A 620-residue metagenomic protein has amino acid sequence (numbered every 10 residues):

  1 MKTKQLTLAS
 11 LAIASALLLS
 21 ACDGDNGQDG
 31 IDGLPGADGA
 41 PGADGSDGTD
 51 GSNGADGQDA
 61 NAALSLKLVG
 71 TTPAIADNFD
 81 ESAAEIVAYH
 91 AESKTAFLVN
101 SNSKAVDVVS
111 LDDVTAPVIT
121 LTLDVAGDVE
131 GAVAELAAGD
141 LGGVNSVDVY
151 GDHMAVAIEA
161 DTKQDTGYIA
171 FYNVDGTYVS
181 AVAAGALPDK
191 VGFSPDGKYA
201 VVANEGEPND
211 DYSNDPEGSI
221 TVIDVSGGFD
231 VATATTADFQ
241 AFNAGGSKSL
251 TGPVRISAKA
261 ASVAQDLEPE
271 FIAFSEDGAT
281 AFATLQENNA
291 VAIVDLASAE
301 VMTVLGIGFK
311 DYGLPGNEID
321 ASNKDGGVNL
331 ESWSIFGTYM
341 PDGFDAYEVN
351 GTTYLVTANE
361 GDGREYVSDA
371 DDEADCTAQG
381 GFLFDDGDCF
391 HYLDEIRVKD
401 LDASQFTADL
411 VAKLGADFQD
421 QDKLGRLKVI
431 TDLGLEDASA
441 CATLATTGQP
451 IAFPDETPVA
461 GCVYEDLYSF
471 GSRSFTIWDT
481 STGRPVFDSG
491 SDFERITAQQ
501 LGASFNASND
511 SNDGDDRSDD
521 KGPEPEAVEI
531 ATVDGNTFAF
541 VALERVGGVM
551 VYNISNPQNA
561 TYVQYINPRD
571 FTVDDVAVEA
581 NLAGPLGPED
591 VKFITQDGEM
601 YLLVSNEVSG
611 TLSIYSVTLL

Functional and structural regions predicted by a protein language model:
M1-A9: Bacterial N-terminal signal peptides that target proteins for export
L18-A21: C-terminal motif of bacterial Sec signal peptides marking the signal peptidase cleavage site
D23-A60: Collagen/collagen-like triple-helix recognition
A60-L620: Beta-sheet-rich non-transmembrane sensory/scaffold domains
